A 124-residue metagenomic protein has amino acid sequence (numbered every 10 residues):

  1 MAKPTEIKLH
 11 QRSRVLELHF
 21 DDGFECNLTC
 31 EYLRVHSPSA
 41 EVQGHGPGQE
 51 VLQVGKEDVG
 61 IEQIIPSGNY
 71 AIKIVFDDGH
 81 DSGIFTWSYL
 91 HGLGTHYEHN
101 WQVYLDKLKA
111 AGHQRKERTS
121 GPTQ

Functional and structural regions predicted by a protein language model:
M1-Q124: Motif-centric detector for short Cys/His coordination patterns
